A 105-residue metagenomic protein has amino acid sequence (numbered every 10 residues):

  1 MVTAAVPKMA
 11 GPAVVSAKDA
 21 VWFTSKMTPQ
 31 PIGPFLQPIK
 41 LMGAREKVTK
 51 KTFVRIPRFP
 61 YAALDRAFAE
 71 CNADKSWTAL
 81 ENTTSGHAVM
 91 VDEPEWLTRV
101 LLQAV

Functional and structural regions predicted by a protein language model:
M1-E46: Helix-rich cap/lid subdomain of alpha/beta-hydrolase
M27, R55-P57: Generic secondary-structure microfeatures
P38-E46, N72, M90, A104: A sequence-level detector of short, solvent-exposed, charge-rich linear segments
K47-R55, T78: Catalytic His-Asp charge-relay segment
P57-S85, V91, L101-Q103: Conserved loop-alpha-helix segment in the C-terminal half of the alpha/beta-hydrolase fold that carries the catalytic
